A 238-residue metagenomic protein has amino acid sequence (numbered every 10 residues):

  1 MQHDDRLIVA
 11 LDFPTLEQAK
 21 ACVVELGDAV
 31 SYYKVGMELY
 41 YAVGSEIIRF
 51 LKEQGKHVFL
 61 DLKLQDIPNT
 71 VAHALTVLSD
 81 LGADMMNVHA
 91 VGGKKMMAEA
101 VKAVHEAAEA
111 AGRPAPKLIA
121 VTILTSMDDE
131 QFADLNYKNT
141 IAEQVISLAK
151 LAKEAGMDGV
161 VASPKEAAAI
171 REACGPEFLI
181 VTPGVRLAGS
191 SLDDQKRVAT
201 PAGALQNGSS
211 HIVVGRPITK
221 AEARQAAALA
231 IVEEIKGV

Functional and structural regions predicted by a protein language model:
M1-E25, A29, H105: N-terminal glycine-rich anion-binding loop in soluble enzyme alpha/beta folds
D4, T70-D158, E166, C174-E177 (+1 more regions): Conserved anion-binding
D5-L11, Y33-V35, V58-L62, M86-V88 (+4 more regions): Hydrophobic faces of well-ordered beta-strands that scaffold small-molecule active sites in alpha/beta enzyme cores
P14-L26, N69-V77, I141-L151, R197-G203: Short, acidic/polar
L16-Q18, L39-Q54, I67-H73, A90-K117 (+3 more regions): Active-site-adjacent beta->alpha loops and helix N-cap segments on the catalytic face of soluble alpha/beta enzymes
D28, Q54, L81, A155 (+1 more regions): Structural motif
L81-K95, R186-L187, D194-R197, P201-A227: Glycine-rich phosphate-binding active-site loops on the catalytic face of alpha/beta enzymes
